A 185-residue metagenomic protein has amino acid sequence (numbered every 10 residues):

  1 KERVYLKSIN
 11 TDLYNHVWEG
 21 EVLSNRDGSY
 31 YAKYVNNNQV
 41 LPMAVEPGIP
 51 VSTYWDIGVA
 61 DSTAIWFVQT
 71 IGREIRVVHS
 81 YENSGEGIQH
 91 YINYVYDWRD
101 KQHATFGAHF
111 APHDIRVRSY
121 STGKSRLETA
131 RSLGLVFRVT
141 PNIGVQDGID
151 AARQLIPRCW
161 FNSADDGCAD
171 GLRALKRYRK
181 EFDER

Functional and structural regions predicted by a protein language model:
K1-Y54: ATPase catalytic-site recognition across NTP-hydrolyzing enzymes
Y5, S52-T53, A60, A152-P157: Structured catalytic/translocation cores of nucleotide/phosphate-coupled proteins
N10, I57-V59, I71: Short loop/turn positions at the edges of beta-strands in beta-sheet-rich folds
L23, V59-A60, R116: Short, solvent-exposed loop/turn segments at secondary-structure junctions
I49-V59, A111-P112: Two-metal-ion RNase H-like nuclease active-site motif
D61-I65: Short glycine-rich loop/turn motifs
W66-R185: Mg2+-dependent endonuclease catalytic cores in nucleic-acid-processing enzymes, primarily RNase H-like
